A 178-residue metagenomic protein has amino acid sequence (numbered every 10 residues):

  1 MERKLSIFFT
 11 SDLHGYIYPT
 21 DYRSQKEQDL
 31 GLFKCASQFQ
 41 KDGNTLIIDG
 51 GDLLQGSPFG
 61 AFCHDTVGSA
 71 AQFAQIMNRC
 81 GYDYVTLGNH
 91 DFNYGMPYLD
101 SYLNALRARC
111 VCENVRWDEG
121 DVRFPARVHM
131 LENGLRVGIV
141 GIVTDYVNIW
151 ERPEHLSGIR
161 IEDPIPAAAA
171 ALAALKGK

Functional and structural regions predicted by a protein language model:
M1-K178: Acidic, metal/ion-coordinating pockets
